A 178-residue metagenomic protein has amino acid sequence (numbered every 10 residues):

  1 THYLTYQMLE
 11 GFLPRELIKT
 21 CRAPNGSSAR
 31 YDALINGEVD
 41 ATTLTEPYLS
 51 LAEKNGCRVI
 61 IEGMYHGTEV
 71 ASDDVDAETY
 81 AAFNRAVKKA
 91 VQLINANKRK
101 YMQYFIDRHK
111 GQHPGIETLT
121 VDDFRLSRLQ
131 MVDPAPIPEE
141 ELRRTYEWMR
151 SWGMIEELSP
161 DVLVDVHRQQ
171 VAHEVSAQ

Functional and structural regions predicted by a protein language model:
H2-A23, I106-D107, S151: Ligand-binding cleft/hinge of the Venus flytrap
L9-G11, G26-A29, A81, D122-L126: A short alpha-helix capping/helix-coil boundary motif
P14, C57-R58, M154: Short aromatic/hydrophobic-glycine micro-motifs
E16-L17, L34, E117, V121-D122: Mature, folded catalytic cores of secreted/periplasmic enzymes
T20-K110: Pocket-lining segment of extracytoplasmic ligand-binding domains
A77-L158: Secondary-structure end/capping motifs
Y146-Q178: Conserved C-terminal helix/tail region of periplasmic/extracytoplasmic solute-binding proteins
